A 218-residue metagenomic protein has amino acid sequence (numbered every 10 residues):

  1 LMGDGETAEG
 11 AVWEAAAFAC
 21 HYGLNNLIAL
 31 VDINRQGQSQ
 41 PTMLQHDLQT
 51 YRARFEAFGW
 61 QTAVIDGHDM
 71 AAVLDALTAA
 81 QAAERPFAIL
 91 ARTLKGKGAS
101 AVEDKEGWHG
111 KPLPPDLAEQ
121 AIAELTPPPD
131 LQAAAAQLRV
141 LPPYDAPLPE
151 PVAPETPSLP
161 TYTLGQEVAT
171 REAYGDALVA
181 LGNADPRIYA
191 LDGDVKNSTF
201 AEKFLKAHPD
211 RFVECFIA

Functional and structural regions predicted by a protein language model:
L1-Q132: Glycine-rich ThDP/TPP pyrophosphate-binding loop and its adjacent helix/strand module within ThDP-dependent enzymes
Q49, V64, Q132-A218: Thiamine diphosphate
